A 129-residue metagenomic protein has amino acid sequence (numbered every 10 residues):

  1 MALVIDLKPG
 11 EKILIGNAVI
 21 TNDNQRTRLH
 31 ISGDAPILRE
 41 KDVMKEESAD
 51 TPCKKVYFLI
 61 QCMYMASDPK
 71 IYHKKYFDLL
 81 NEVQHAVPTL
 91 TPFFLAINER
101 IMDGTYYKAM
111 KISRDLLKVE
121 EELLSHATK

Functional and structural regions predicted by a protein language model:
M1-K129: Terminal leader/tail segments of proteins
